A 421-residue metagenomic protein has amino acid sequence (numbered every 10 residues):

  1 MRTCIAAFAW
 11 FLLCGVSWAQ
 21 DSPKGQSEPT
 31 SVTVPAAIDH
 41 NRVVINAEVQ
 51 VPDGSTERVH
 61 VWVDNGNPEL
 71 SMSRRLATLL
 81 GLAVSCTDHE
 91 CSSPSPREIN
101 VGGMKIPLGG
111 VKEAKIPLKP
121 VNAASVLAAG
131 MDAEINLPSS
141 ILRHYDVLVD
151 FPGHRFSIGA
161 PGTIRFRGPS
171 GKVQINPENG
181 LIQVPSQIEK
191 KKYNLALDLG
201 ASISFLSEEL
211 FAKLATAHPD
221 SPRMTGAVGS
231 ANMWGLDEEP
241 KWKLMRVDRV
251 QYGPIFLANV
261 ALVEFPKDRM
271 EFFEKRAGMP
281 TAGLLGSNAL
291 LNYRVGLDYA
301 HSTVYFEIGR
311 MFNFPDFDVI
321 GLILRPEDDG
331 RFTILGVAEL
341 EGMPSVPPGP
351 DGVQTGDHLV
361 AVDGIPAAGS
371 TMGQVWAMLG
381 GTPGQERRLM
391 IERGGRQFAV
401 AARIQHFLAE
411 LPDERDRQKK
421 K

Functional and structural regions predicted by a protein language model:
M1-C4: Positively charged n-region of N-terminal signal peptides that target proteins for export
A6-G15: Bacterial N-terminal signal peptides
A19-K421: Pepsin/retropepsin-fold aspartyl endopeptidases
